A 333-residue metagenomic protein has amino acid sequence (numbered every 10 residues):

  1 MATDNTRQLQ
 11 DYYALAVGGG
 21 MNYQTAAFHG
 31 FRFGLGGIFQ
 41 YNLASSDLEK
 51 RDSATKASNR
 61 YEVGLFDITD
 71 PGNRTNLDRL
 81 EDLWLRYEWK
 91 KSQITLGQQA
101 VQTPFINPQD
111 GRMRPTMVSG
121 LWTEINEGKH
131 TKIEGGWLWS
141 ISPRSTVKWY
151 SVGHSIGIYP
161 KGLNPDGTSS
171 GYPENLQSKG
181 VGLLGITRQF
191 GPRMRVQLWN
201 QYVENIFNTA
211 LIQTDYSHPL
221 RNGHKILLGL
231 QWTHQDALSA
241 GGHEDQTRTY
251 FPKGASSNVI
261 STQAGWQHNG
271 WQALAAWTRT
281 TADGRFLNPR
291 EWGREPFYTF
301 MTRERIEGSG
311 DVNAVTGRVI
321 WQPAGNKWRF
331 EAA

Functional and structural regions predicted by a protein language model:
M1-A2, G37-L43, W89-K91, Q98-P104 (+9 more regions): Transmembrane beta-strands of outer-membrane beta-barrel pores
M1-Q98, I125: Beta-barrel outer-membrane channel/assembly domains of diderm bacteria
T3-Q8, S46-R51, I106-M113, S145-V152 (+4 more regions): Outer-membrane beta-barrel translocator domains and adjoining extracellular loop/strand segments of Gram-negative
D11-V17, L77-E81, P115-S119, S178-G182 (+4 more regions): Residues that define the transmembrane beta-barrel architecture of outer-membrane proteins
G19-T25, L83-Y87, L121-E127, L184-R188 (+4 more regions): Residues on the lipid-exposed face of transmembrane beta-strands in outer-membrane beta-barrel proteins
G30-F33, K91-T95, H130-E134, S142 (+5 more regions): Repeated loop/turn-to-beta-strand initiation elements of outer-membrane beta-barrel proteins
I94-P108, I133-G135, L184, R193-E204 (+3 more regions): Transmembrane beta-strand segments that form the barrel wall of outer-membrane beta-barrel proteins
E134-V181, G223-F297, E304, G310: Outer-membrane beta-barrel translocator/channel fold
